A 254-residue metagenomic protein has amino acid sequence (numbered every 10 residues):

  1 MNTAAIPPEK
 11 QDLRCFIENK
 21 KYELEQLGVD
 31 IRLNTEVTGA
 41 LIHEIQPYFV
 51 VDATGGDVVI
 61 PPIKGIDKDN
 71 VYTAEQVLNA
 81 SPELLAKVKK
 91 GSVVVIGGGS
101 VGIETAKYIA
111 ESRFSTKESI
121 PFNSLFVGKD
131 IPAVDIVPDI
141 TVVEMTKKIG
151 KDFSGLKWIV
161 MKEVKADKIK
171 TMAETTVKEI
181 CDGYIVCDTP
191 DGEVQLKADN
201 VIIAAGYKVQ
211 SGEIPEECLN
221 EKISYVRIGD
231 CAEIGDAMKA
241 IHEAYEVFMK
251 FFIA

Functional and structural regions predicted by a protein language model:
M1, D52-A53: Terminal amphipathic helices with adjacent charged low-complexity linkers/tails
M1-Q46, T146, G150-T175: N-terminal Rossmann-like dinucleotide/flavin-binding domain of flavoprotein oxidoreductases that bind FAD/FMN
N2, Y72, G229: Residue-level detector of conserved, well-ordered beta-strand and adjacent loop positions that form binding/recognition
R32-Q46, T54-D67, E75-K151, D188-A254: Rossmann-like dinucleotide/flavin-binding elements
F49: Catalytic cores of secreted or luminal carbohydrate-active enzymes
C181-I185: Short, hydrophobic/aromatic-rich segments at coil-to-beta transitions
